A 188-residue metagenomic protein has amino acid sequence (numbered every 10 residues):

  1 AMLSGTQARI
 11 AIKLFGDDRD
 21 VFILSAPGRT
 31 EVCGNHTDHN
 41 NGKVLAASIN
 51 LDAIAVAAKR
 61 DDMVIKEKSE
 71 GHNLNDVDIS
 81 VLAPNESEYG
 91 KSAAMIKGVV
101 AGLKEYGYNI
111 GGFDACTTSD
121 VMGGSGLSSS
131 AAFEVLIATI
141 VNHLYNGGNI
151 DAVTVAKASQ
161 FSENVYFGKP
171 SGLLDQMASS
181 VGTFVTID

Functional and structural regions predicted by a protein language model:
A1-A131, V135-A152, K157, F161-F167 (+2 more regions): ATP-binding N-lobe of GHMP and related small-molecule kinases
